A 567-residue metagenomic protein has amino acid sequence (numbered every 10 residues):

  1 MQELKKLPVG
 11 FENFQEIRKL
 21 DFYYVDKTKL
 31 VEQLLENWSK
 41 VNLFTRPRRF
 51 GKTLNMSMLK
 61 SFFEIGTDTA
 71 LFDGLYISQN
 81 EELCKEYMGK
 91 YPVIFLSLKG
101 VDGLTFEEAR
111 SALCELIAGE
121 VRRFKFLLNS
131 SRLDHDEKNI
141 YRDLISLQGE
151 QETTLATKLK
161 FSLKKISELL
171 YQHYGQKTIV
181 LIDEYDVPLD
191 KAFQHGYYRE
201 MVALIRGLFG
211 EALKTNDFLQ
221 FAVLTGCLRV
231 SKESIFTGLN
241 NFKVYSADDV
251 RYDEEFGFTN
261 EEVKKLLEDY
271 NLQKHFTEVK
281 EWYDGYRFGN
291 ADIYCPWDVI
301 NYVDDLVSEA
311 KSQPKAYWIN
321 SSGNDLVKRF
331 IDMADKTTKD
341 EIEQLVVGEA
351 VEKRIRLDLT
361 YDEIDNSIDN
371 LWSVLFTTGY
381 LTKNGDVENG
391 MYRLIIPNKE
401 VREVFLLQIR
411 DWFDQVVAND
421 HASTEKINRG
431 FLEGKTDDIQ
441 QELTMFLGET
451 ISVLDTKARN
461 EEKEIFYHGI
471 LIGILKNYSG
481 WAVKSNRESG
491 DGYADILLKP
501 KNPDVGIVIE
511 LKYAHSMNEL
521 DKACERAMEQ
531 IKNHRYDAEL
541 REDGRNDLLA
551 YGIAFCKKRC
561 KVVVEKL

Functional and structural regions predicted by a protein language model:
M1-N80: Walker A/P-loop-proximal flanking segment of P-loop NTPase domains
V9-R18, E108, A112-K160, P188-F193: Conserved P-loop NTPase mechanochemical-coupling segment
S61-F126: P-loop NTPase motor core
V121, S162-H173, E200-Q220, Y536-E539: Substrate-engagement module of ASCE P-loop NTPases
I179-D183, G207, Q220-C227: Structural recognition of the conserved hydrophobic beta-strand(s) that form the central parallel beta-sheet of P-loop
K232-T237, Y245-D304, E341, V346: Amphipathic alpha-helical segments of the small helical/lid subdomains adjacent to P-loop NTPase cores
F242, Y294-R535, C560-L567: Extended alpha-helical interface modules used as scaffolds for assembling large macromolecular complexes
E539, D543-L567: Domain-level recognition of nuclease-like catalytic cores that cleave nucleotide substrates
